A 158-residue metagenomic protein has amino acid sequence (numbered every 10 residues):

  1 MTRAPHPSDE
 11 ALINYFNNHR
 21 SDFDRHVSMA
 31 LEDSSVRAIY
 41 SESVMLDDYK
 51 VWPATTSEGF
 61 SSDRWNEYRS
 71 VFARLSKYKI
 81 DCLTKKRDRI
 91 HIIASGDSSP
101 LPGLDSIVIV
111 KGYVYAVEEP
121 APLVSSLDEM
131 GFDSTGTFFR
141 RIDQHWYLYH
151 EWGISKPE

Functional and structural regions predicted by a protein language model:
M1-R74: N-terminal export/targeting and maturation segments
Y49-F139, H150-G153: Short, solvent-exposed recognition patches
P157-E158: Short, solvent-exposed mixed-charge patches
